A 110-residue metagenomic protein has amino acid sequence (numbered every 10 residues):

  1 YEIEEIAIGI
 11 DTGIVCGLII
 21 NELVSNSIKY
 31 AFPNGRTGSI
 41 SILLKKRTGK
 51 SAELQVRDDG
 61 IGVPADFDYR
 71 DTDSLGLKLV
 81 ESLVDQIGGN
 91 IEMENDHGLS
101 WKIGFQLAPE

Functional and structural regions predicted by a protein language model:
Y1-V24, I28-G38, D71: Conserved short strand/loop->alpha-helix "switch" segment adjacent to the catalytic nucleotide/phosphoryl-transfer site
T37-K50: Short beta-strand/loop element within the Bergerat-fold HATPase_c
S51-L77: Glycine-rich/acidic phosphate-handling loop/turn and adjacent ATP-lid/helix of nucleotide-binding kinase/ATPase domains
G88-E94: Glycine-rich ATP-binding loops of the HATPase_c
L99-P109: Short C-terminal beta-strand
